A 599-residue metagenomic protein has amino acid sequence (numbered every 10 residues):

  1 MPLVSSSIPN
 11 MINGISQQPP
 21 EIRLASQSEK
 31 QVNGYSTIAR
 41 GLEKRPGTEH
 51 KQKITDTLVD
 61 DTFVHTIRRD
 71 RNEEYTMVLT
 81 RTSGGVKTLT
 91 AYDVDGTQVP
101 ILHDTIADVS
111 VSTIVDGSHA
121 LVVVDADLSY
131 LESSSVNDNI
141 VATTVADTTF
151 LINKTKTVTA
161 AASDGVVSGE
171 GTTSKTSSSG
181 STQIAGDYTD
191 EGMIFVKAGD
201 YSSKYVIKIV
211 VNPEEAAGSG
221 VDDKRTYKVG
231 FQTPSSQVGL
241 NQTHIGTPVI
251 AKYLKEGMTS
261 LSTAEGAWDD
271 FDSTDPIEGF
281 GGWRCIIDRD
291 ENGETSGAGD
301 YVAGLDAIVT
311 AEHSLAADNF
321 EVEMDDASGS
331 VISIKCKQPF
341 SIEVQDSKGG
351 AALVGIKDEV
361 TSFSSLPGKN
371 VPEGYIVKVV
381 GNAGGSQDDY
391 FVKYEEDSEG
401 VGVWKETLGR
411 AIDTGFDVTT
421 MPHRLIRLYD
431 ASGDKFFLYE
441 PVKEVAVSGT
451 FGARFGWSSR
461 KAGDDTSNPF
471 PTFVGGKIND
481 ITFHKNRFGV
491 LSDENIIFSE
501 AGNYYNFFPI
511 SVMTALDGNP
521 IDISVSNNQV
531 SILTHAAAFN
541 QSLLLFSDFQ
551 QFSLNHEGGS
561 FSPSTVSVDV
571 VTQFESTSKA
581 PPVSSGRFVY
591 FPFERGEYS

Functional and structural regions predicted by a protein language model:
M1-T97, S362-I532, F593-S599: N-terminal beta-propeller domains
L58-D70, G117-T144, G476-D480, S531-H535 (+1 more regions): Repeated scaffold domains used in trafficking and secretory/extracellular systems, primarily beta-propellers
E73-D127: Nucleic acid-processing catalytic cores of prokaryotic defense/repair systems
E73-Y75, A146-D147, K485-N486, N540-Q541 (+1 more regions): Short coil/turn segments that connect the beta-strands within blades of beta-propeller domains
T97-I101, E215-R225, S341, A515-N519 (+1 more regions): Beta-strand initiation motifs
N137-V158, L543-F546, F552-S553: Elongated alpha-helical scaffolds
N139-V141, T148, G186-V206, V211 (+1 more regions): Long, charge-dense tracts
G502, S524-S599: Beta-sheet-dominated scaffold domains
